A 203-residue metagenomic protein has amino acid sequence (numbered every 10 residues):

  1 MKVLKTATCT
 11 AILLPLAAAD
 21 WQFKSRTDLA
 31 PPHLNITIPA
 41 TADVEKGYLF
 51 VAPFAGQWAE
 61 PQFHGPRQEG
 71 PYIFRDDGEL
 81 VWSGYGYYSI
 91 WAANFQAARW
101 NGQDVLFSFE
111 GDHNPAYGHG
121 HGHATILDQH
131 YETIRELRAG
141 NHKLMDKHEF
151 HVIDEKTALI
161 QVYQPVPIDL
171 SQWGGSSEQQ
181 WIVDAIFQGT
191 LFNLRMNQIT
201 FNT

Functional and structural regions predicted by a protein language model:
M1-A19: Fungal secretory targeting signals
L16-T203: Histidine-/acidic-rich catalytic cores in large beta-rich domains
